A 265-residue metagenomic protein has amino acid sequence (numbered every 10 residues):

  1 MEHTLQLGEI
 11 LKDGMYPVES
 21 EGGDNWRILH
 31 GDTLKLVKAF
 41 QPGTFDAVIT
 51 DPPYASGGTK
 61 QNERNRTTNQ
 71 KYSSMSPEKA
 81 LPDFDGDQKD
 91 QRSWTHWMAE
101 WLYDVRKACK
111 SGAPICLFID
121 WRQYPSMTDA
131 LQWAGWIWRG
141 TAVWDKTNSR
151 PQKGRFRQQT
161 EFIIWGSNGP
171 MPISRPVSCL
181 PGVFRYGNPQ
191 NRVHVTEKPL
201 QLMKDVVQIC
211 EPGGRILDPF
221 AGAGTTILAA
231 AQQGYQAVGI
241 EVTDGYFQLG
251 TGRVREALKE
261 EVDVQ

Functional and structural regions predicted by a protein language model:
M1-Q248: Core catalytic lobe of class I
T243-Q265: Cysteine-dependent PTP/DSP-like catalytic domain, specifically the C-terminal lobe
